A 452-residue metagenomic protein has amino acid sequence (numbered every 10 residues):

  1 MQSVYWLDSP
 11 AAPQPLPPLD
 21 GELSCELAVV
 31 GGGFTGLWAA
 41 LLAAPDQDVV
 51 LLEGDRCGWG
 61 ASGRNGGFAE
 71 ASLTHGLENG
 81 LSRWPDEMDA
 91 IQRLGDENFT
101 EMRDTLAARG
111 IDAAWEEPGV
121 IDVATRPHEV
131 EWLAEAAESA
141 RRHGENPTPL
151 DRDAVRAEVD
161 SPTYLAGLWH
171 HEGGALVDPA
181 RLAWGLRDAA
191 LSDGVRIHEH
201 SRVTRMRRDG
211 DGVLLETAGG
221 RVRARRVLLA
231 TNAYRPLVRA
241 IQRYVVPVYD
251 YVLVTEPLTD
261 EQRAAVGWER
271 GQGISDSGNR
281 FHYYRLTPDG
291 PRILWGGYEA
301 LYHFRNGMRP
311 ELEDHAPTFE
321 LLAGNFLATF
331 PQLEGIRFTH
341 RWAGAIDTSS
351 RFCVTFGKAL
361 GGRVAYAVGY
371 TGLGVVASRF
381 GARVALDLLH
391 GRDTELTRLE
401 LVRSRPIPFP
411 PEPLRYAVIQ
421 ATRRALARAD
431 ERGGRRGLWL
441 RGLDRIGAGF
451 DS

Functional and structural regions predicted by a protein language model:
M1-L27, P45-D46, A448, S452: Extreme N-terminal leader/targeting segments of oxidoreductases
M1-Q2, L7-S9, H75-L81, D104-G185: Flavin (FAD/FMN) cofactor-binding and adjacent substrate-gating region of FAD-dependent oxidoreductase domains
L23-L51: N-terminal Rossmann-like FAD-binding beta1-loop-alpha1 element of flavoenzymes
A44, A108-E116, V203-R205, D211 (+3 more regions): Active-site substrate-recognition segment that forms the wall of the catalytic cavity or substrate channel
A44-R64: Glycine-rich FAD pyrophosphate-binding loop
R64-L94: Glycine-rich active-site loop/strand segments that organize a redox cofactor
E131, E135-R142, P162-R226, A230: Helical element adjacent to the flavin cofactor pocket in flavoenzyme catalytic cores
A377-R398: Internal hydrophobic alpha-helix adjacent to the cofactor/substrate pocket in enzyme cavities
